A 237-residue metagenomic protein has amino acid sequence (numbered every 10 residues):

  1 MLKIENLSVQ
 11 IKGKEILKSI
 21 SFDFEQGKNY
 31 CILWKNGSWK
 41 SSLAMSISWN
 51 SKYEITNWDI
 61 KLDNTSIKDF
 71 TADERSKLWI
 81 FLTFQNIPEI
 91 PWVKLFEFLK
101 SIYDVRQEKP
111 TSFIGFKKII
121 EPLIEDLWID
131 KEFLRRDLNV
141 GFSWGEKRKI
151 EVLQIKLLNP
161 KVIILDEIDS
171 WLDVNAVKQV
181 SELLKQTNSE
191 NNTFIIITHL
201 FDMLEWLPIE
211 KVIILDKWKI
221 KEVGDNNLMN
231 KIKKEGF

Functional and structural regions predicted by a protein language model:
L2-I4, L17-S19: Conserved structural motif at the start of ABC-family nucleotide-binding domains
L33-N36: The feature captures the beta-strand-to-loop junction immediately N-terminal to the Walker
S48: Helix-to-loop junction immediately C-terminal to a conserved catalytic motif
D59-R75, N139: ABC ATPase NBD Q-loop/coupling interface
L82, N86, W92-R106: Q-loop/switch helix immediately C-terminal to the Walker
I155-K156: ABC ATPase C-loop
E167-I168: Walker B catalytic motif
K211, K219-F237: Conserved beta-strand-loop-alpha-helix hinge in the C-terminal portion of ABC ATPase nucleotide-binding domains
